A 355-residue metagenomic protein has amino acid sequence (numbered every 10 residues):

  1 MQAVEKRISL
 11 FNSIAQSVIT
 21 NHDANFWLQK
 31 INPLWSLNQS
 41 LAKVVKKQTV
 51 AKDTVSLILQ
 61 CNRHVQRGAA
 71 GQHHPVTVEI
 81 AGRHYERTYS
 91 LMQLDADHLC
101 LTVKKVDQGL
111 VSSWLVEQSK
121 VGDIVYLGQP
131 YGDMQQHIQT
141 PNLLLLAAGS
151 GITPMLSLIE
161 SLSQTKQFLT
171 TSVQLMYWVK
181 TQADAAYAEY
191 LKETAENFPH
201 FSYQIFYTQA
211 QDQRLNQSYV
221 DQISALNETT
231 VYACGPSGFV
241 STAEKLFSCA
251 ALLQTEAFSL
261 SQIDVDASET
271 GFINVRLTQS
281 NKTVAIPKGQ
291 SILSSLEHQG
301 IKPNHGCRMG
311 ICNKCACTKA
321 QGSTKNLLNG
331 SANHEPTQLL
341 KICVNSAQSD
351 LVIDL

Functional and structural regions predicted by a protein language model:
Q2-L37: A eukaryote-biased signal for short, well-structured alpha-helical docking elements
L28-I124, K180-T181: Ferredoxin-reductase
G82-S90, G132-Q139, V284: Short, Lys/Arg- and Gly-enriched loop/turn segments at beta-strand edges
W114-E269, N274: FNR/FR-type flavoprotein reductase catalytic core
P154, E297, I301-K325, P336-S349: Local cysteine-cluster metal-coordination motifs and their immediate loop/turn environment, predominantly Fe-S cluster
G271-I301: C-terminal accessory/binding modules appended to enzymatic or scaffolding proteins
